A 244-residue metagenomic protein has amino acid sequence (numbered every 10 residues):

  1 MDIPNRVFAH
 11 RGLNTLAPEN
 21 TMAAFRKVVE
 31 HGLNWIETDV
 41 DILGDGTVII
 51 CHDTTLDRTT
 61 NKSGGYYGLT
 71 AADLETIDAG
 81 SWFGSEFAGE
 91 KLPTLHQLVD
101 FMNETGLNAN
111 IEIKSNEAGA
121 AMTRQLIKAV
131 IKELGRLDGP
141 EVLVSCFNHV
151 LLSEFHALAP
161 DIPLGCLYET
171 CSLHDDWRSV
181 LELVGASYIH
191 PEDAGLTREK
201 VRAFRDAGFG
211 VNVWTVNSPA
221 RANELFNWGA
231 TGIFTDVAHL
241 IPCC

Functional and structural regions predicted by a protein language model:
M1-C244: Phosphate-group recognition and catalysis centered on beta-loop-alpha active-site segments
